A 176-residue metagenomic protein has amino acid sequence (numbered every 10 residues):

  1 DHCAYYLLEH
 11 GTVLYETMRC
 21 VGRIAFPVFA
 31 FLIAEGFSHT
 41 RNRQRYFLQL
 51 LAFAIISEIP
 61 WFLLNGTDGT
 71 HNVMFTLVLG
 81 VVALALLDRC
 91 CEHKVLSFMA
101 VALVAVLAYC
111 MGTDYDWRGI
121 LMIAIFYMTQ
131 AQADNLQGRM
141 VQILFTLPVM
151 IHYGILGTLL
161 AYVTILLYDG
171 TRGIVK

Functional and structural regions predicted by a protein language model:
D1-K176: Alpha-helical transmembrane segments and their immediate juxtamembrane cytosolic regions
